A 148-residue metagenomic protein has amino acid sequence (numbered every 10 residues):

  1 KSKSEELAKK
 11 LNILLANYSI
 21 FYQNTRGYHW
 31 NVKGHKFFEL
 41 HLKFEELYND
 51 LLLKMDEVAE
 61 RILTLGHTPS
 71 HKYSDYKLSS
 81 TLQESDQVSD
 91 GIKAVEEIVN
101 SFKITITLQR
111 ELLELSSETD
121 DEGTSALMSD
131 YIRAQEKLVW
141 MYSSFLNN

Functional and structural regions predicted by a protein language model:
K1-E6, I20-E46, L108-G123: Helix-loop segments that flank and shape redox-cofactor active sites
K1-L14, G91-A94: Disorder-to-helix initiation segments
L11, H41-Y48, L52, V95 (+3 more regions): Amphipathic, non-transmembrane alpha-helical scaffold segments
L15, Y22, H29, Y48 (+6 more regions): A structural signal for well-ordered alpha-helices, especially hydrophobic packing surfaces of coiled-coils
T25-Y28, V32-H35, V58, L65 (+4 more regions): Hydrophobic stripe of amphipathic alpha-helices that form coiled-coil interfaces
K33, H41-F44, K54-V58, T124-M128 (+2 more regions): Non-heme di-metal
K36-D75: Conserved alpha-helical segments that form or flank metal/cofactor-binding pockets of metalloenzymes
D56, E60, K77-D130: Acidic/histidine-rich alpha-helical segments that form the ligand environment of transition-metal centers
